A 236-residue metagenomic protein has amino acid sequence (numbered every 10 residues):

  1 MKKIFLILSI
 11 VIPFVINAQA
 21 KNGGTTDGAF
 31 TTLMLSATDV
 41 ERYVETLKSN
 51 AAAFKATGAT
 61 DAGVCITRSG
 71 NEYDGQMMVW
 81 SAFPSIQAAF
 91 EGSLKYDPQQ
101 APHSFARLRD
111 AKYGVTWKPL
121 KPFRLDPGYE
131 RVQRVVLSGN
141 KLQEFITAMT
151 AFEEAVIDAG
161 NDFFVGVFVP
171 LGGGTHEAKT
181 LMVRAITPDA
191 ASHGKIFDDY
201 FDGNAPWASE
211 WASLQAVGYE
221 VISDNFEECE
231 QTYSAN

Functional and structural regions predicted by a protein language model:
M1-K2, I16, A20: Generic cytosolic/nucleocytoplasmic N-terminal low-complexity/intrinsically disordered segments
K2-K3, R131: Basic side chains
K3-P13: Sec-dependent N-terminal signal peptides
A18-N236: Short S/T/G/P-rich N-terminal loop/turn motif that feeds into the first structured element of a domain
